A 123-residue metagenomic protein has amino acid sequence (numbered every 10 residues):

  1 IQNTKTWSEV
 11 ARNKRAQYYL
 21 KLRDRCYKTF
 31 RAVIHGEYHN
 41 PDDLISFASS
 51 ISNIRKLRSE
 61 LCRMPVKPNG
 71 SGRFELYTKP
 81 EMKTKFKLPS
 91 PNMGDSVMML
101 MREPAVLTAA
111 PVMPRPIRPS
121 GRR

Functional and structural regions predicted by a protein language model:
Q2-R123: RNase H-like, metal-dependent nuclease domains and their acidic two-metal-ion catalytic environment used
